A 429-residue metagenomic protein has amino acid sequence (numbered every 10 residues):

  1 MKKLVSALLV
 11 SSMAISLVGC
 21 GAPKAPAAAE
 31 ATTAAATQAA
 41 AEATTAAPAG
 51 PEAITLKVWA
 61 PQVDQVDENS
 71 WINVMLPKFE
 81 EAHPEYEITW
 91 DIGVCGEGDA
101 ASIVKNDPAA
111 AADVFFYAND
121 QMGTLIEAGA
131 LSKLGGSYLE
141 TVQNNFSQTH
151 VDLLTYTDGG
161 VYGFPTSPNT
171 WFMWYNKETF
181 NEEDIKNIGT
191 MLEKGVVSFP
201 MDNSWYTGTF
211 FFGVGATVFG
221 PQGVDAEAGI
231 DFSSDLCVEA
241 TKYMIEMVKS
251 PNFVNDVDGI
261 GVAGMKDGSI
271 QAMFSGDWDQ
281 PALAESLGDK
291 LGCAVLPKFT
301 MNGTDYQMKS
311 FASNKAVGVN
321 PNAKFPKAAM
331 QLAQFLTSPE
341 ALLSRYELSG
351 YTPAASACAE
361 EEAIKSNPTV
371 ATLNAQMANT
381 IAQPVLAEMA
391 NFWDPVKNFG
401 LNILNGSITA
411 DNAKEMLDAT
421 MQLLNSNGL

Functional and structural regions predicted by a protein language model:
S6-A7, L17-G123, T300-G303, A419-L429: Conserved N-terminal structural module of periplasmic/extracytoplasmic solute-binding proteins
A41-A43, A47-P48, N119-F172, E183 (+2 more regions): Hinge/lid segment of periplasmic solute-binding proteins
P61, M75-L76, F115, M247-F325: Extracytoplasmic/periplasmic substrate-binding proteins
A101-K105, A110-D113, E140-Y175, V196-P200 (+2 more regions): A structural signal for short loop-to-beta-strand junctions that line the ligand-binding cleft of periplasmic/secreted
Y162-T166, W171, I188-I230, L236 (+1 more regions): Extracytoplasmic/periplasmic solute-binding protein
A226-N255: Glycine-centered hinge/linker elements that transmit conformational signals in sensory and ligand-binding systems
P281, K315-A390: Mature extracytoplasmic/periplasmic domains
A375-L429: Conserved C-terminal helix/tail region of periplasmic/extracytoplasmic solute-binding proteins
